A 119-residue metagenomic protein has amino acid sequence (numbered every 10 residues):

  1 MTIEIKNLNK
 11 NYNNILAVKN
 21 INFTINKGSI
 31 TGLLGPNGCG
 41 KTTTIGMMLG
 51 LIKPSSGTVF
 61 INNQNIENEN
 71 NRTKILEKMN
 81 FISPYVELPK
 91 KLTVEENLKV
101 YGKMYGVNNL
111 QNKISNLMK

Functional and structural regions predicted by a protein language model:
I15-L16, T73: Short coil-to-beta microelement around the adenine-binding A-loop and adjacent beta1/P-loop entry of ABC ATPase
I25, G57-N68, K74-I75: Conserved ABC transporter NBD signature motif
T31-L33, I45: Short hydrophobic beta-strand immediately N-terminal to the Walker A/P-loop
P36-G40: Walker A (P-loop) phosphate-binding loop of ABC-type ATPase nucleotide-binding domains
L49: Helix-to-loop junction immediately C-terminal to a conserved catalytic motif
K99, K103-K119: Conserved ABC ATPase "signature" region
